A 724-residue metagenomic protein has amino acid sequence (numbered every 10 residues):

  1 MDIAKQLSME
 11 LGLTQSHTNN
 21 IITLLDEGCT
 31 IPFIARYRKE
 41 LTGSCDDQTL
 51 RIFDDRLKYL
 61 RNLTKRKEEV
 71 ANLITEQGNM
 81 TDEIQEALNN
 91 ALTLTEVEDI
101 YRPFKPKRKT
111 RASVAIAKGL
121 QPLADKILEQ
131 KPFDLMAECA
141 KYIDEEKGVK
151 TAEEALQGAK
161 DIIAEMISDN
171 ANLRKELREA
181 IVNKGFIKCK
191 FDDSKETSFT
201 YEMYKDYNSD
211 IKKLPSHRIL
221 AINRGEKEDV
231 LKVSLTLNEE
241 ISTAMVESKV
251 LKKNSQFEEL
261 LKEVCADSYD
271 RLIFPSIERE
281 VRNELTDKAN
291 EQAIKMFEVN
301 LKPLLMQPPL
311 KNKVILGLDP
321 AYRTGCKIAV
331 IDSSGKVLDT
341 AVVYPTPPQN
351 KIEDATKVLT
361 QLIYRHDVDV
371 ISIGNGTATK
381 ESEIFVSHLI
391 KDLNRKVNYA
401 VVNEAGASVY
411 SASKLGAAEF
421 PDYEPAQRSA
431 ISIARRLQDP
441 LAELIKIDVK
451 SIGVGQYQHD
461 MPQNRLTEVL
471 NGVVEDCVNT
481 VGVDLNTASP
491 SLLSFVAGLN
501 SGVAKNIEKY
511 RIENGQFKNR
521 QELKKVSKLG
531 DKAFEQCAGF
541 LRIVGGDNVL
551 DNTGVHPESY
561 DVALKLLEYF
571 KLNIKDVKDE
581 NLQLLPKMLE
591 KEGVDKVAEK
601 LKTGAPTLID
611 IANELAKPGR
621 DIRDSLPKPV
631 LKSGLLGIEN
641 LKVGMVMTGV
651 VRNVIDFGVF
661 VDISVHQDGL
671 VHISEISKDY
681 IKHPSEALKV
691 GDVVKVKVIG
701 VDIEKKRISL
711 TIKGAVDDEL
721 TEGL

Functional and structural regions predicted by a protein language model:
I3, R36, N62-N79, N89 (+6 more regions): Long, highly charged, low-complexity intrinsically disordered interaction regions that mediate electrostatic DNA/RNA
T14-Q15, E27-G28, L94-T95, R108 (+18 more regions): Short flexible coil/turn linkers enriched for glycine and charged/polar residues that connect secondary-structure
Y37-K39, L128, N238, P320 (+11 more regions): Short, ordered loop/turn segments at secondary-structure junctions
T49-I52, L63-G317, A321-S411, L415-Y423 (+1 more regions): Duplex nucleic acid-engaging cores and interfaces of nucleic-acid transaction enzymes
L73, E98-Y101, G225-N238, S248-I273 (+3 more regions): Structured, non-catalytic alpha/beta "coupling" segments that mediate domain-domain communication and provide generic
E179-F186, L318-Y322, G376-A378, V402-V409 (+5 more regions): A glycine-rich phosphate-binding loop feature that marks nucleotide/adenosyl-phosphate handling sites
N312-G317, K327, F385-V386, N519-E522 (+4 more regions): Short beta-alpha junctions and helix-cap segments that line functional grooves
G546-D547, D551-L724: Single-stranded RNA-binding regions, centering on S1/OB-family and related RNA-binding modules
